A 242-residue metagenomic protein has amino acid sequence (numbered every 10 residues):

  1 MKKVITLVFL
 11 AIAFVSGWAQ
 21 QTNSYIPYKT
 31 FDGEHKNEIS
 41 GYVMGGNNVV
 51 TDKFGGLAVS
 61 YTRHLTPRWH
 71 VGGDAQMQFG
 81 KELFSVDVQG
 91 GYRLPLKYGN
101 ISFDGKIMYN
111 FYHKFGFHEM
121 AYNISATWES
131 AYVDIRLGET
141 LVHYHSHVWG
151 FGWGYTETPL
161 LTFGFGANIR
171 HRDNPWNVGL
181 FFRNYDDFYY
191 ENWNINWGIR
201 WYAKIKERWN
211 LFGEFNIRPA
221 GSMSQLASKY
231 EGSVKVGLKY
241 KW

Functional and structural regions predicted by a protein language model:
A19-F79, K241: Short glycine/proline- and aromatic-enriched beta-strand/turn motifs that initiate or cap beta-hairpins
H35-N37, K53-L57, E82-V86, I101 (+6 more regions): Residues that define the transmembrane beta-barrel architecture of outer-membrane proteins
N37-E38, P67-V71, P95-F103, S130-E139 (+2 more regions): Repeated loop/turn-to-beta-strand initiation elements of outer-membrane beta-barrel proteins
G41, V59-R63, V88-Y92, I107-Y109 (+6 more regions): Residues on the lipid-exposed face of transmembrane beta-strands in outer-membrane beta-barrel proteins
G41-G45, G73-M77, G105-Y109, A126-W128 (+5 more regions): Transmembrane beta-barrel strands of outer-membrane/channel proteins
G45-T51, F79-L83, L96, Y109-F115 (+5 more regions): Gram-negative outer-membrane beta-barrel proteins
F117-D186: Detector for outer-membrane/organellar transmembrane beta-barrel domains, recognizing the amphipathic beta-strand
E191-W242: Predominantly the C-terminal beta-signal and adjacent terminal strand-loop region of outer-membrane beta-barrel
